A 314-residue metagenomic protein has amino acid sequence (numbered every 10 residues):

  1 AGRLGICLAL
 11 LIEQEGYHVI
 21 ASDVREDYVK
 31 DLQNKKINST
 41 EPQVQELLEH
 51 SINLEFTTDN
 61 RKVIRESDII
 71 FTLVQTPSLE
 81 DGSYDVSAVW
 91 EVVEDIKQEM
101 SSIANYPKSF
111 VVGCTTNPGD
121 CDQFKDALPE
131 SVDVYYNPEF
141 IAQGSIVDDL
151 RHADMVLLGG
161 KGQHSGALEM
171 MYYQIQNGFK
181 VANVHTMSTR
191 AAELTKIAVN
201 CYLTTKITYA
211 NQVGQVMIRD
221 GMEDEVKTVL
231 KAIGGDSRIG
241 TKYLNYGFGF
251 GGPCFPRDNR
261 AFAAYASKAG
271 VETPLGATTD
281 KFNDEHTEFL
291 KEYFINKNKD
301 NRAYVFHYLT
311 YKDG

Functional and structural regions predicted by a protein language model:
A1-G314: Structural/interface elements that position substrates and couple domains in central-metabolism enzymes
